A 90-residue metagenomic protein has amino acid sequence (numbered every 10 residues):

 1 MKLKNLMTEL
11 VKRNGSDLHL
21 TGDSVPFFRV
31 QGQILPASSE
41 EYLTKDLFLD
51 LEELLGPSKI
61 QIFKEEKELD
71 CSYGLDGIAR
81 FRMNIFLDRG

Functional and structural regions predicted by a protein language model:
M1-G90: N-terminal "pre-motor" subdomain/linker immediately upstream of P-loop NTPase catalytic cores
